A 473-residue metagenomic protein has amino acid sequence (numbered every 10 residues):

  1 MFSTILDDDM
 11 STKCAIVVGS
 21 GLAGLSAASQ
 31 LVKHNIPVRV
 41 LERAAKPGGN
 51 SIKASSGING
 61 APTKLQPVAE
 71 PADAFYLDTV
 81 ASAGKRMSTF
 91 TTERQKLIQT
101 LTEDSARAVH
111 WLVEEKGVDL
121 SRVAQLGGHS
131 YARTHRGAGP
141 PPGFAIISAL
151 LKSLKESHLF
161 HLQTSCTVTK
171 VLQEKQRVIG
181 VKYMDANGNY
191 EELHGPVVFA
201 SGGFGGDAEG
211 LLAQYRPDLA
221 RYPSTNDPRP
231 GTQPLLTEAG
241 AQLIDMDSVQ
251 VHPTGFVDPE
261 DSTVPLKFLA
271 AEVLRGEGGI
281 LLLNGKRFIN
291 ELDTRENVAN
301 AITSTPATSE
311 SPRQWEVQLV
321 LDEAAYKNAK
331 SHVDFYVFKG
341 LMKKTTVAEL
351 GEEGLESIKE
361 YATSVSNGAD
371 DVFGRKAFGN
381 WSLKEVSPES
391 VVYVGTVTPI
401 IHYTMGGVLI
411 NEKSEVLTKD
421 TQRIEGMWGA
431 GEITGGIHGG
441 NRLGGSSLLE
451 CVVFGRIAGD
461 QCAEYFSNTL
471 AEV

Functional and structural regions predicted by a protein language model:
K13-V40: N-terminal Rossmann-like FAD-binding beta1-loop-alpha1 element of flavoenzymes
R43-H161, I280-L281, K286-F288, A324 (+1 more regions): Conserved N-terminal/central alpha/beta ligand/cofactor-binding core
I98-N189, H194, D207-E209, F256-D258 (+1 more regions): Conserved redox-cofactor binding core of oxidoreductases
K170, S357-N441: A glycine-rich dinucleotide-binding beta-alpha-beta segment and adjacent secondary-structure elements that constitute
G188-P259, F454-I457: Glycine-rich loop(s) and the adjacent beta-strand/alpha-helix scaffold that form part
Q233-E353: An anion/pyrophosphate-binding glycine-rich loop and adjacent beta-alpha core in soluble alpha-beta enzymes
L235-Q242, L355-I358, C451-A471: Internal hydrophobic alpha-helix adjacent to the cofactor/substrate pocket in enzyme cavities
T308-V391, Q461, Y465-F466, E472: Helix-rich C-terminal "cap"/substrate-channel and partner-interaction subdomain that packs against the flavin-binding
